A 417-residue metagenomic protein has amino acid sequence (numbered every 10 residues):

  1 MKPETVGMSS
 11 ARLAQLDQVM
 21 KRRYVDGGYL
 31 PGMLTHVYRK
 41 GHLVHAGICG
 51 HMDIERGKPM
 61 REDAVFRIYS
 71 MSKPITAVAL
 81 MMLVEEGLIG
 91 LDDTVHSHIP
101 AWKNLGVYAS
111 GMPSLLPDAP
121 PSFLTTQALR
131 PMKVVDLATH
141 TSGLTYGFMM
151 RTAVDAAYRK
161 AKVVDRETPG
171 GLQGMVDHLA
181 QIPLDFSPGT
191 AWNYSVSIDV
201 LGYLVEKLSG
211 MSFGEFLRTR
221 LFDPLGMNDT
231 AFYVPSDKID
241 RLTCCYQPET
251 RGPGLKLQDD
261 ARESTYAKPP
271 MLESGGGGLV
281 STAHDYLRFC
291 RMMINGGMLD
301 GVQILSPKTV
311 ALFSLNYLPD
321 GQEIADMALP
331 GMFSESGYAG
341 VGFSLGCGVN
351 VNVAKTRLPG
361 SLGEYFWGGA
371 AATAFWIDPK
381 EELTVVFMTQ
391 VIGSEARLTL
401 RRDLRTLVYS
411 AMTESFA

Functional and structural regions predicted by a protein language model:
M1-L13, A339, L345-V349: Short, compositionally biased leader-like segments
E4-I68, L88-G90, N104-S114, L398-R402 (+1 more regions): Short, conserved catalytic-motif segment at the N-terminal edge
S9, K73, T282: Short, conserved phosphate/pyrophosphate- and ester-handling motifs at nucleotide-, phospho-/glycolipid
Q15-K21, G41-L43, R67-H98, I198-E206 (+2 more regions): Active-site SXXK
I48-G50, T94, D260, T389: Short clusters of small/polar residues that mark proteolytic maturation junctions
P100-P359: Short, surface-exposed loop or secondary-structure junction motifs that flank catalytic or metal-binding residues
E364, A371-K380: Short, surface-exposed beta-strand/loop micro-motifs that present aromatic residues
F375-W376, E382-V391: Short, well-ordered beta-strand elements
